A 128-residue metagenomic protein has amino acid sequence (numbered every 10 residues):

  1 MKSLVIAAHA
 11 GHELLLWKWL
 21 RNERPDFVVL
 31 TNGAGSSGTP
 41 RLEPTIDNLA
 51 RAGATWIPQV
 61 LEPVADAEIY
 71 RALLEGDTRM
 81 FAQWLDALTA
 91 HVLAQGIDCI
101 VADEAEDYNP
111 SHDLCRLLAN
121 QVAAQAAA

Functional and structural regions predicted by a protein language model:
M1-Q95, N120-A126: Active-site rim/loop-helix segments in enzyme catalytic domains that contact anionic ligands
I6-A10, E104-A105, N109: Histidine-centered catalytic micro-motifs
V92-D107: Proline-aspartate-enriched helix->loop->beta-strand connector
D107-A124: Short Gly/Thr/Asp-enriched flexible loops that form oxyanion-binding sites at enzyme active sites
